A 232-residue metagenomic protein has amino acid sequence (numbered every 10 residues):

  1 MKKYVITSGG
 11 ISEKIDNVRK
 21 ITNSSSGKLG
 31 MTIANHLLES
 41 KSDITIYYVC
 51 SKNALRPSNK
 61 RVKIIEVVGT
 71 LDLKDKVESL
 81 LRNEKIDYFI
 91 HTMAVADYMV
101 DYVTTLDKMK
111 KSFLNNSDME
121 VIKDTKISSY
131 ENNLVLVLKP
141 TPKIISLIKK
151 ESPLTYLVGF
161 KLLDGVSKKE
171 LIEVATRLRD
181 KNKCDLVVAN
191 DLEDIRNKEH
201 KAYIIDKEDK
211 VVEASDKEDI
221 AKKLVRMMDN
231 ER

Functional and structural regions predicted by a protein language model:
M1-R232: A cross-family phosphate/adenosyl-ligand binding-site feature
